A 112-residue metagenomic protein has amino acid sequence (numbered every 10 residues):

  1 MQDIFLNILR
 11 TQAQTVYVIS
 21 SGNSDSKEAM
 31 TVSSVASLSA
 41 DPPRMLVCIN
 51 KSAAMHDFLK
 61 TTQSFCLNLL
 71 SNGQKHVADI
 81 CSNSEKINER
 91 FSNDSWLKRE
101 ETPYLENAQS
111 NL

Functional and structural regions predicted by a protein language model:
M1-L112: Active-site-proximal mixed secondary-structure blocks
